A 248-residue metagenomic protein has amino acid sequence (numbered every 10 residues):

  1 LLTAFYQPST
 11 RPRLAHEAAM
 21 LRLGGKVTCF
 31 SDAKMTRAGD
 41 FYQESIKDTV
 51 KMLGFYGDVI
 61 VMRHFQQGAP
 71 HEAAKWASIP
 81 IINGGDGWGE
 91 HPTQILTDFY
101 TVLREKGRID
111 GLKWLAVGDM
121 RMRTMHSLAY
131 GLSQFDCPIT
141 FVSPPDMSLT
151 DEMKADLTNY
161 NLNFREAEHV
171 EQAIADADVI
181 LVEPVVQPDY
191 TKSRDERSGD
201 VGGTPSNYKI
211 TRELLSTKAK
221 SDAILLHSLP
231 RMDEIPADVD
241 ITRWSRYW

Functional and structural regions predicted by a protein language model:
L1, D110-L112, D222: Phosphate-coordination loops involved in phosphoryl transfer and adenosine-cofactor binding
L1-L103, M232-D233, A237: Phosphate/diphosphate ligand-binding glycine-rich loop within oxidoreductases
Y6-G24, R104-E183, P188: Glycine-rich phosphate/diphosphate-binding loop of Rossmann-like nucleotide-binding domains
L23, Y56, W76-S78, F135 (+3 more regions): Short, structured coil segments at secondary-structure junctions
F30, G84, V142, E183 (+1 more regions): Generic beta-sheet signal
M52-F55, A73-W76, P80, K106-D110 (+3 more regions): Solvent-exposed alpha-helices and their adjacent loops that cap or buttress functional pockets in soluble metabolic
P80-G85, I139, S245-W248: Short hydrophobic/aromatic-enriched beta-strand-loop microsegments
T158-D240, Y247: Rossmann-like adenosine-cofactor binding region
